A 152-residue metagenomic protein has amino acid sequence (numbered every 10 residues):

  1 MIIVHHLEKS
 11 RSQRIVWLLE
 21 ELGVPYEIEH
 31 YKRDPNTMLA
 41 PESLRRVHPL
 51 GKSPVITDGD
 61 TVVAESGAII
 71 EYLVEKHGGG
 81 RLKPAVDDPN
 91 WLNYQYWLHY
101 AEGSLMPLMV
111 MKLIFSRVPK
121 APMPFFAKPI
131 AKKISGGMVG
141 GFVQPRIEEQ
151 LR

Functional and structural regions predicted by a protein language model:
M1-A127, K133: GST-like domain detector, emphasizing the conserved glutathione-binding G-site in the N-terminal thioredoxin-like
K128-F142: Short glycine/proline- and acidic residue-enriched helix-loop micro-motifs that form flexible lids or anion-recognition
M138-R152: Amphipathic alpha-helical packing segments from all-alpha helical-bundle domains
